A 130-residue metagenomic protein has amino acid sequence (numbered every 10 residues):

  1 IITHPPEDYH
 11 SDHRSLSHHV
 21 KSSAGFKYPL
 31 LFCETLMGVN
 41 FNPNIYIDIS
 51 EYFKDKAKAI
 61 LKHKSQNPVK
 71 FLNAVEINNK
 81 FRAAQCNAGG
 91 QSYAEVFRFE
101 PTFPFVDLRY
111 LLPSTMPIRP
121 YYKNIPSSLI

Functional and structural regions predicted by a protein language model:
I1-I130: Metal-dependent de-N-acetylase/amidase catalytic core
